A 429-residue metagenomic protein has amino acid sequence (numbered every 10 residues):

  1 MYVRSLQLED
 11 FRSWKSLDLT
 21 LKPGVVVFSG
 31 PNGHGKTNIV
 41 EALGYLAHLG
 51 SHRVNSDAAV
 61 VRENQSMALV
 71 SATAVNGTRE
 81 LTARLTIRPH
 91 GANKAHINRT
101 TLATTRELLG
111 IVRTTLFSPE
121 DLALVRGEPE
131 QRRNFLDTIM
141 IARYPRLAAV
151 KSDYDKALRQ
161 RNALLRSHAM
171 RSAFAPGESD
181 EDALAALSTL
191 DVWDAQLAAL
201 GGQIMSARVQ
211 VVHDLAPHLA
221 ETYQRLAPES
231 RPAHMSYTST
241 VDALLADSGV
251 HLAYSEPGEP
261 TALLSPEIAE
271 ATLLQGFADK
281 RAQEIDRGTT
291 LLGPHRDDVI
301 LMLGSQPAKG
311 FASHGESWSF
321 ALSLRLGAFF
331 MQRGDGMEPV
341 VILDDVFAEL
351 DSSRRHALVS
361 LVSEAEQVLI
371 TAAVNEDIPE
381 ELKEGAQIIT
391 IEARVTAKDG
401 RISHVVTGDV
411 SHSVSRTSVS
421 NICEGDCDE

Functional and structural regions predicted by a protein language model:
M1-P31, E178-V340, E349-S353, A357-S360 (+3 more regions): Conserved NTPase motor "head" modules and their coupling/switch loops across ABC/AAA+ ATPases, GTPases, and GHKL ATPases
K36: Conserved lysine of the Walker
G44: Helix-to-loop junction immediately C-terminal to a conserved catalytic motif
A47-Q131, F135-L147, H218-E221, A269 (+1 more regions): Nucleotide-state sensing region of NTPase/ATPase domains
A72, Q367-A373: Structural recognition of the conserved hydrophobic beta-strand(s) that form the central parallel beta-sheet of P-loop
R106-I111, P119-A195, A199, S239: A conserved P-loop NTPase coupling/switch region
D344-V346: Walker B catalytic acidic pair
